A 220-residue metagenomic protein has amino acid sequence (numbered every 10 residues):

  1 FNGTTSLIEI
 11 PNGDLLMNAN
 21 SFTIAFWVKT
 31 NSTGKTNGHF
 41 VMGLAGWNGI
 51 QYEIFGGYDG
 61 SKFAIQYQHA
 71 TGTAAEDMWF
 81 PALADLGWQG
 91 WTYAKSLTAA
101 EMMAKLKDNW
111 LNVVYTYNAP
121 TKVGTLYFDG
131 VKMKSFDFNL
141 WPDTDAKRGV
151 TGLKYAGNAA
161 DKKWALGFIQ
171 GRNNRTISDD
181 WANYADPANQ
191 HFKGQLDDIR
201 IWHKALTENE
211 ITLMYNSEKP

Functional and structural regions predicted by a protein language model:
F1-P220: Extracellular glycan-associated modules
